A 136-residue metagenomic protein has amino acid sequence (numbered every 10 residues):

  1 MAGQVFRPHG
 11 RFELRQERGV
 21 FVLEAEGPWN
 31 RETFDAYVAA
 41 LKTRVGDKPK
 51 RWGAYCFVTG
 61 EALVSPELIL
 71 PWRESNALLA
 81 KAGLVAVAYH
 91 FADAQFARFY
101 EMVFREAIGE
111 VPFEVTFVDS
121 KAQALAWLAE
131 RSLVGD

Functional and structural regions predicted by a protein language model:
M1-D136: Amphipathic, Lys/Arg-enriched alpha-helical "gate/interface" segment within cytosolic domains that mediates
